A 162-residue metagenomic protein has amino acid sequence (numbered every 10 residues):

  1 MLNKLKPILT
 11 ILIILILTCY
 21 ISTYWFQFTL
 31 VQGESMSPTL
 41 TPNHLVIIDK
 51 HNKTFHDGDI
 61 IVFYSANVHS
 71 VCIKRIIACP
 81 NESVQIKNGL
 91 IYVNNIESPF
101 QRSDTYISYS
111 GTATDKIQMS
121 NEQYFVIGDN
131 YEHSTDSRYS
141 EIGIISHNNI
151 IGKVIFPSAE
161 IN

Functional and structural regions predicted by a protein language model:
L2-L5, L12, Q27, P38-N162: Soluble "head" domains of membrane/secretory-pathway proteins
I8-Y24: Hydrophobic membrane-insertion alpha-helices, especially the h-region of bacterial N-terminal signal peptides
I21-Q32, M36: Signal peptide cleavage region of secreted peptide precursors
